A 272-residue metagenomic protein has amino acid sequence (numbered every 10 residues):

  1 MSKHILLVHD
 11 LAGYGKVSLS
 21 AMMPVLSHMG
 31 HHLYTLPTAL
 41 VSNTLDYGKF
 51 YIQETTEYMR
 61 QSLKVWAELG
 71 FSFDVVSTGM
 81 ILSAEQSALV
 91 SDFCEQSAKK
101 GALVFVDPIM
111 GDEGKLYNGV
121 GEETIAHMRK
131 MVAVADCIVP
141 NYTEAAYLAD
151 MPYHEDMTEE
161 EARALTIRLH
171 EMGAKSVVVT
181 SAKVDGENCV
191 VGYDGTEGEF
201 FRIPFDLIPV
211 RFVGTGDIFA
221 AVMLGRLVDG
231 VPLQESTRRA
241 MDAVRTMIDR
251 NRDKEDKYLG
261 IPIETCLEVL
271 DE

Functional and structural regions predicted by a protein language model:
S2-V106, M110-N118, L267-V269: Conserved N-terminal subdomain of the carbohydrate kinase-like
A12, A39-V41, L82, M110-D112 (+4 more regions): Glycine-rich beta-alpha junction loops
G13-Y14, E199-G214: Short pre-catalytic strand/loop immediately N-terminal to key active-site residues, enriched for Gly-Thr
N118-F200: Conserved phosphate/ATP/ADP-binding segment of small-molecule kinases
Y147, V210-L233, T237: Short, small-residue alpha-helix embedded
P152-E161, V228-R238: Short, charged, surface-exposed loops that flank catalytic or proteolytic processing sites
Q234-E272: Charged C-terminal helix
